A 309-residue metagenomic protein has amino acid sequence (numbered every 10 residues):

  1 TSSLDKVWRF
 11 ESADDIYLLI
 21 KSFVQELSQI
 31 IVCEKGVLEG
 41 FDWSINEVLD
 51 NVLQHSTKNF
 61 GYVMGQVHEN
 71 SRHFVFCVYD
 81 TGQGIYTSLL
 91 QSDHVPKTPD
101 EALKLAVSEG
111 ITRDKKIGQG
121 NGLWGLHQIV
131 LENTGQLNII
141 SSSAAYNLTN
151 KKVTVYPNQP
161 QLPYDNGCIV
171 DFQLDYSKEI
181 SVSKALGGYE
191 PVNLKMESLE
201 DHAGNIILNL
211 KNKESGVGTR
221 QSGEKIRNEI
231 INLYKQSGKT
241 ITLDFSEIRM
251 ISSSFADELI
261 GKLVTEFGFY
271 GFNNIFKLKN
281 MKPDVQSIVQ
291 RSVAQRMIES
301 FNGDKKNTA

Functional and structural regions predicted by a protein language model:
T1-N46, Q54-F60, E69, K184-I226 (+2 more regions): Bergerat-fold GHKL ATPase/HATPase_c domain
T1-S3, D50-S183: Conserved beta-strand-loop-beta-strand hairpin that lines the nucleotide-binding pocket of ATP/GTP-utilizing enzymes
G36, G40-W43, E101, G118-G125 (+6 more regions): Short, well-structured alpha-helical interface segments that form or flank functional binding sites
S92-D93, T154-V155, G187, E258-I260 (+1 more regions): Short secondary-structure boundary/capping segments
P99-K104, S108-K115, G125-H127, L199-E200 (+3 more regions): C-terminal low-complexity, acidic/polar tails when present
T134-Q136, D165-I169, N205, G238-T240 (+1 more regions): Active-site lining segments that contact anionic ligands and/or coordinate catalytic metals
N150-K151, S181-A185, S254-F255, V289-Q290: Short conserved micro-motifs at the rims of enzyme active sites and ligand-binding pockets
K213-I298: Amphipathic alpha-helical interaction surfaces in cytosolic regulatory modules
